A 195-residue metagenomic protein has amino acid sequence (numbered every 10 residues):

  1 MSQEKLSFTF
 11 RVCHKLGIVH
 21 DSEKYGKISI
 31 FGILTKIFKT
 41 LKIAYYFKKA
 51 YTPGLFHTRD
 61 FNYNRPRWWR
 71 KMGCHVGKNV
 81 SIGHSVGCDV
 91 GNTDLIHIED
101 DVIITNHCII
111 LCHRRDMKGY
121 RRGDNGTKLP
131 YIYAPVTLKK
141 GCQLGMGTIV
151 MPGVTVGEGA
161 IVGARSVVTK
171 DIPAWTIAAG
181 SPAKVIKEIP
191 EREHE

Functional and structural regions predicted by a protein language model:
M1-M72, R114-K118, G141, S181-E195: Terminal amphipathic alpha-helical/low-complexity segments used for targeting or macromolecular assembly
T52, M72, V76, I96 (+1 more regions): Sequence/structural signature of small/polar-enriched beta-strand/turn repeats that build beta-strand-rich repeat
R59, S81-I82: Conserved short histidine dyad/triad with adjacent acidic residue
R65-R67, G83-V156, S181-P182, K187-E195: Flexible, glycine/small-residue-enriched loop-and-beta-strand segment within the central core of proteins
D94, S166, A174-T176, K184: Glycine-centered loop/turn positions within well-structured domains that cap or flank conserved ligand/cofactor-binding
R115, T155, S166-V167, P173: Flexible glycine-rich beta->alpha loop in the catalytic core of nucleotide-sugar glycosyltransferases
Q143, I161, I177-A179: Short-chain dehydrogenase/reductase
